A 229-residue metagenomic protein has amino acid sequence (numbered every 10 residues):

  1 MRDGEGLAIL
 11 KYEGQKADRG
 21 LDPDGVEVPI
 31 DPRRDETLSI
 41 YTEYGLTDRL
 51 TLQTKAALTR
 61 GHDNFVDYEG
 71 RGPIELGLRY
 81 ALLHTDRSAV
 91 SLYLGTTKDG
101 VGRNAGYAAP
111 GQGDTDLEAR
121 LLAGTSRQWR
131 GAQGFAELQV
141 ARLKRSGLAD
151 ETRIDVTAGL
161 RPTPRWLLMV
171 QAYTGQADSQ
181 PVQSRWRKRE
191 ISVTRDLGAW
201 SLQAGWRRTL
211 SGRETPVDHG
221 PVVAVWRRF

Functional and structural regions predicted by a protein language model:
M1-R145, R161-W226: Transmembrane beta-barrel domains of Gram-negative outer membranes and organellar outer membranes
R142-K144, T152-T157: Short helix-loop boundary/capping segments
